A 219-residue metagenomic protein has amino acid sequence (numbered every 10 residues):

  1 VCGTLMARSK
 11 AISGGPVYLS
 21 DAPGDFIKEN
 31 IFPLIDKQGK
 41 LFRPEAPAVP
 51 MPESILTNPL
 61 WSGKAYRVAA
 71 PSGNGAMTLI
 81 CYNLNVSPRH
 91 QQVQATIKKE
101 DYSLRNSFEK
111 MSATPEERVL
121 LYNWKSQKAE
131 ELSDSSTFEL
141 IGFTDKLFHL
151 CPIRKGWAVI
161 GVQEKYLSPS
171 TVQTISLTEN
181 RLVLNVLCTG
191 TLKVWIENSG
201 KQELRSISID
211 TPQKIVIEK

Functional and structural regions predicted by a protein language model:
V1-W157: Active-site-proximal substrate-binding groove within the catalytic cores of carbohydrate-active enzymes
W61, A70-G75, I175-R181, S208-T211: Short, ordered beta-strand-loop transition motifs
I80-L84, V183-L187, W195-E197: Short edge beta-strand/loop segments characteristic of extracellular beta-sandwich folds
A113-E117, L187-L192, N198-Q202: Short proline/glycine-enriched turn/loop motifs at strand-loop junctions of beta-rich domains
E131-Q173, L192-V194, E203-K219: C-terminal beta-strand-rich structural cap/linker in extracellular carbohydrate-active enzymes
P169-L187: C-terminal low-complexity, glycine/proline- and small-hydrophobic-enriched intrinsically disordered tails that act as
